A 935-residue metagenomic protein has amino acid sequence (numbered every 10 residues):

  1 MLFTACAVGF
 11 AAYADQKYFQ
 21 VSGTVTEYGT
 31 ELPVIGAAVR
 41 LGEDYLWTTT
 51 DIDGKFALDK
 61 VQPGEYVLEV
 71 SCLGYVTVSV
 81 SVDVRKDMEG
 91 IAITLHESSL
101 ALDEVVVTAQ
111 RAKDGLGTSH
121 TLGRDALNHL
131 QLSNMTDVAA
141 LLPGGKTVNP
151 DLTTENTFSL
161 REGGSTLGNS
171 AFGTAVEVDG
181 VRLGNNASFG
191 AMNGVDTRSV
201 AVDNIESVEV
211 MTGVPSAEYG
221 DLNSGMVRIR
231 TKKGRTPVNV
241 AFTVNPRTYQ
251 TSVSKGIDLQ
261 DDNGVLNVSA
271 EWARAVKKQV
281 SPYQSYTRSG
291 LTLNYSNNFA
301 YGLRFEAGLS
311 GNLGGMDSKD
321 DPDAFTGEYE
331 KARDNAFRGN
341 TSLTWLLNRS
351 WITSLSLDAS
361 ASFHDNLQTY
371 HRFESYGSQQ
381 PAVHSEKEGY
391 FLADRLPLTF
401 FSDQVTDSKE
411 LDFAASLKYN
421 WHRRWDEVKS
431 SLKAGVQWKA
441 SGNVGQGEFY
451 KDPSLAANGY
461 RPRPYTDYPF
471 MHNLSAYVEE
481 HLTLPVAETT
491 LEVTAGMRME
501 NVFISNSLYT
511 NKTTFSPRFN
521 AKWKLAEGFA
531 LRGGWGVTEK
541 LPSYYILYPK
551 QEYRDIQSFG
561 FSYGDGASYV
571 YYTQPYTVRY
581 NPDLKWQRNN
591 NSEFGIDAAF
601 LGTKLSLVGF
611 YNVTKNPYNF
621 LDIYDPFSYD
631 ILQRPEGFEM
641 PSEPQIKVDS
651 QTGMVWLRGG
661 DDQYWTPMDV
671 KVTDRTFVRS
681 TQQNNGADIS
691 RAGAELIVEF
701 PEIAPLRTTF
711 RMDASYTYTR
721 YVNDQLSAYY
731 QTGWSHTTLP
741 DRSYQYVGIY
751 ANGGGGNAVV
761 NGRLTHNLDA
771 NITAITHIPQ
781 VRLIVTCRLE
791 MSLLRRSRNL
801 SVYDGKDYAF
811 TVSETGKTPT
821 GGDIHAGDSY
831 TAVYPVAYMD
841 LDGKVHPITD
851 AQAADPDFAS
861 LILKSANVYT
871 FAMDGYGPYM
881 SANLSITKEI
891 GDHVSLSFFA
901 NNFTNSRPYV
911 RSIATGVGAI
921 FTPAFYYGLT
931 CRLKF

Functional and structural regions predicted by a protein language model:
Q20, A241-R274, S281-S362: Transmembrane beta-barrel wall of Gram-negative outer-membrane proteins
T24-T30, A37-R40, S71-Y75, R85-H129: Short, acidic, small-residue-rich periplasmic hinge/interaction motif at the N-terminus of Gram-negative outer-membrane
G90-T94, M135-V138, T157-S159, E177 (+3 more regions): N-terminal periplasmic accessory domains that precede and gate Gram-negative outer-membrane beta-barrel machines
T136, A140-R182: Extracytoplasmic beta-strand/coil segments of soluble accessory domains associated with Gram-negative outer-membrane
V181-M211: Short acidic/polar hinge/loop motifs at secondary-structure boundaries that mediate gating or recognition
N298-L313, A332-L508, K524, G693: Face-selective signature of the C-terminal outer-membrane beta-barrel domain
E539, V613-N616, E790-A866, M873-Y879 (+1 more regions): C-terminal beta-signal and adjacent terminal beta-strands/loops of Gram-negative outer-membrane beta-barrel proteins
P635-Y803: Gram-negative outer-membrane beta-barrel transporters
